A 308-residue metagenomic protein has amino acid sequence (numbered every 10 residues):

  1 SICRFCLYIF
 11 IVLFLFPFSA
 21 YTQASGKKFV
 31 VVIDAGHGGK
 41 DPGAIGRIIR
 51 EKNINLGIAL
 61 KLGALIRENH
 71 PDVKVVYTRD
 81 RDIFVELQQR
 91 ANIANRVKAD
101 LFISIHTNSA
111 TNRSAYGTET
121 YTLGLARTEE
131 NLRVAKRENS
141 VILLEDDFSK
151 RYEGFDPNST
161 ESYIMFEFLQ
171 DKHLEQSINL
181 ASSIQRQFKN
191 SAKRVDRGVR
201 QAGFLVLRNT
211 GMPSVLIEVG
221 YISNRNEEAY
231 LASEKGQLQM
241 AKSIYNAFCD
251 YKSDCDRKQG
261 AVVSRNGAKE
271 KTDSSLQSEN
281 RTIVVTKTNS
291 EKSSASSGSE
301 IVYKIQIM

Functional and structural regions predicted by a protein language model:
S1-C3: N-terminal secretory signal peptides that target proteins for export/translocation
C6-P17: Bacterial N-terminal signal peptides
F18-Q23, S296: Short linear recognition/processing motifs and adjacent strand/loop elements at protein termini and domain edges
Q23-F155, Q170-L174, I178-S182, A229 (+5 more regions): Catalytic-core regions of hydrolytic enzymes
N108, S162-Q259, V263: Active-site-adjacent mobile loop/cap segments within catalytic or ligand-binding domains
Y121, R200, Q306: Residues in well-ordered beta-strands of folded domains
R151-E161, L216: Flexible hinge/switch segments at interdomain interfaces of large molecular machines
T286-M308: Solvent-exposed beta-strand motifs enriched in subsets of small alpha/beta binding domains, especially certain
